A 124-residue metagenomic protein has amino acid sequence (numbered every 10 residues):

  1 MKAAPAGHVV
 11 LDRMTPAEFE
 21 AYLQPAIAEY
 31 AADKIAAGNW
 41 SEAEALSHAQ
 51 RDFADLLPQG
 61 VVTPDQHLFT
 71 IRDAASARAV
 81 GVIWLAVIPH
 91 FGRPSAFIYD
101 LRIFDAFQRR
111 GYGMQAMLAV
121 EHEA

Functional and structural regions predicted by a protein language model:
M1-A4: Terminal substrate-recognition subdomain of acyl/acetyltransferases
V9-D105, L118-A119, E123: Acetyl-CoA-dependent GNAT
R109-M114: Glycine-rich acyl-CoA binding loop
